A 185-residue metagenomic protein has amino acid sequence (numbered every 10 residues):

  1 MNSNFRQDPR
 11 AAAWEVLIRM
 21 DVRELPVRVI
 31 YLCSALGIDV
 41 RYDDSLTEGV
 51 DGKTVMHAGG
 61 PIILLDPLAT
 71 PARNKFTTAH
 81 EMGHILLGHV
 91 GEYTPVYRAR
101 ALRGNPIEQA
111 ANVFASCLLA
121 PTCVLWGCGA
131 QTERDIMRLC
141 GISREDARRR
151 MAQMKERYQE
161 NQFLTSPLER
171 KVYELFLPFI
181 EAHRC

Functional and structural regions predicted by a protein language model:
M1-C185: Active-site hotspot residues in diverse enzymes, especially metal/ion-binding acidic/histidine motifs
